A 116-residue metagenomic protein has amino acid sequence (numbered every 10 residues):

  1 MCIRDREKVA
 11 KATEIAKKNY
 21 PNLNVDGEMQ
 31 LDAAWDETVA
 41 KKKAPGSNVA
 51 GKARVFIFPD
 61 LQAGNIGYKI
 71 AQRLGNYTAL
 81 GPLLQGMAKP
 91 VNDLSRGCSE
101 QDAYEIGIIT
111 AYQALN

Functional and structural regions predicted by a protein language model:
M1-I3: Short, small-residue-biased leader/transition segments that mark boundaries at the very start of proteins
D5-R6, K69-R73, E105-G107: Composition- and surface-driven signal marking solvent-exposed, interaction-prone regions in large proteins
D5-V55: Active-site rim loops that border cofactor/substrate pockets in soluble metabolic enzymes
K11, I15, E37, P45 (+3 more regions): C-terminal functional extensions of proteins
L23-D26, R54-F56, G81-P82, K89-N92: Structural motif
E28-L31, L61-Q62, R96-G97: Short, ordered loop/turn segments at secondary-structure junctions
V49-F56, D60-L83: A C-terminal functional module that forms or caps the active site or interfaces directly with catalytic machinery
